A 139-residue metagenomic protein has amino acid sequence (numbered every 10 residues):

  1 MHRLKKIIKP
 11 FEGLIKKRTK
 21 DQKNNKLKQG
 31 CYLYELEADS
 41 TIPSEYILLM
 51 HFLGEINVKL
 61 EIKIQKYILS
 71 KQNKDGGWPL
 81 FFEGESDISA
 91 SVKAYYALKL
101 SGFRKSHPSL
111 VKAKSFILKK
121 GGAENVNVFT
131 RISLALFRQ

Functional and structural regions predicted by a protein language model:
M1-Q139: Preference for long, amphipathic alpha-helical scaffolds in soluble/luminal domains and all-alpha bundles
